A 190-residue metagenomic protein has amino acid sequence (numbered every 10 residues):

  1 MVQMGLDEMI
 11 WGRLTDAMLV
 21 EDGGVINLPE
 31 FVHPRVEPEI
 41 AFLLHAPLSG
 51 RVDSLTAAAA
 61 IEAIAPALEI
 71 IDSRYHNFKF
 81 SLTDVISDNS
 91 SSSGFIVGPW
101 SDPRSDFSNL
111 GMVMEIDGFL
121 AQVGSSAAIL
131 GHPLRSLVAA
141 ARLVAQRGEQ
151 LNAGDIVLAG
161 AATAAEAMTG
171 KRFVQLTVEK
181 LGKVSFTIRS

Functional and structural regions predicted by a protein language model:
M1-H132, Q146, A167-F173, K183-S190: Catalytic-core "active-site belt" of small-molecule-metabolizing enzymes, emphasizing His/Asp/Glu-rich regions
I116-D117, A159, E179: Short strand-turn-strand beta-turns centered on an Asx-Gly dipeptide
L137-T169: A conserved acidic, glycine/proline-rich C-terminal tail/linker
